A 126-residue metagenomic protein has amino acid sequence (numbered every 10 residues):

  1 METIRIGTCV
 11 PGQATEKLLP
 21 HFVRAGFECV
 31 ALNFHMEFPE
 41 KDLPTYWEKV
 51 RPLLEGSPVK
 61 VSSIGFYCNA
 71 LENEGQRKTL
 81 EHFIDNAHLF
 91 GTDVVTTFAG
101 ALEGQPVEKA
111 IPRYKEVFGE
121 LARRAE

Functional and structural regions predicted by a protein language model:
M1-K17: Boundary/entry segment of secreted carbohydrate-active catalytic domains
M1-R5, V59-C68: N-terminal small/glycine-rich loop or linker at the start of catalytic domains across soluble metabolic enzymes
E2-I6, H21-E28: A short, Lys/Arg-enriched amphipathic alpha-helix followed by its capping loop at the start of a domain
E16-P20, R24, G56, L71-E126: Active-site acidic/histidine proton-transfer and metal-coordination neighborhood in alpha/beta enzyme cores
E28, K60, D93: Short acidic/polar active-site loop segments enriched in Thr and Asp
V30-A31, S63-G65, T96: Conserved beta-strand positions in the central sheet of alpha/beta enzyme cores
A31-E55, A101-P106: Glycine-rich, proline-tolerant flexible connector loops at the mouths of alpha/beta enzymes
M36, G65-E74: The substrate-binding groove and active-site-proximal loops of carbohydrate-active enzymes, especially glycoside
